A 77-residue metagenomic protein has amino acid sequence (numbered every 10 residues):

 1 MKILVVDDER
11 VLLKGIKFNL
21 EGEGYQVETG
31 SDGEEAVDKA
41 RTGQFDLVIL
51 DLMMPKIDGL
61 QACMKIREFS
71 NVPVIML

Functional and structural regions predicted by a protein language model:
D7: Conserved acidic carboxylate
L13, P55: The feature encodes the CheY-like receiver
K14-G22: Charged docking surfaces used in two-component/phosphorelay signaling
G24-S31, K39: Short hydrophobic/Thr-rich beta-strand motif most characteristic of the beta2 strand and flanking loop of CheY-like
D32-E35, D58-Q61: Acidic catalytic/metal-coordinating carboxylates
R41-G43, K65-V72: Conserved phosphotransfer cores of two-component systems
V48, L52-M53: The short loop immediately C-terminal to the conserved phospho-acceptor aspartate in CheY-like receiver
